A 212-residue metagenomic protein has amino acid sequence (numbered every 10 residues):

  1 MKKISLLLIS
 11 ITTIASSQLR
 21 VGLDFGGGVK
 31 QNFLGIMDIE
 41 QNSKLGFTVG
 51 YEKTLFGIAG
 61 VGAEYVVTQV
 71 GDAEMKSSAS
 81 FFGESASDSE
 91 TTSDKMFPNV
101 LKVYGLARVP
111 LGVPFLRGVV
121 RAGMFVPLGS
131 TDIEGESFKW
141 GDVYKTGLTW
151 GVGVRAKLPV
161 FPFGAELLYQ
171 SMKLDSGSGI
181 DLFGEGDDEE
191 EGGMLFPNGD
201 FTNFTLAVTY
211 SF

Functional and structural regions predicted by a protein language model:
M1-Q18: Cleavable N-terminal export/targeting peptides
S16-V61, Y65-V67, E74-M75, N203-T205 (+1 more regions): Short glycine/proline- and aromatic-enriched beta-strand/turn motifs that initiate or cap beta-hairpins
L19-L23, F47, G57-A63, L101-V103 (+4 more regions): Transmembrane beta-strands of outer-membrane beta-barrel proteins
L23-Q31, K53, Y65-G71, N99 (+5 more regions): Transmembrane beta-strands of outer-membrane beta-barrel pores
V29-Q41, D72-F82, S87-D88, L128-W140 (+1 more regions): Outer-membrane beta-barrel translocator domains and adjoining extracellular loop/strand segments of Gram-negative
G35-I39, Y51, S89-K95, F138-D142 (+1 more regions): Outer-membrane beta-barrel proteins
Q41-F47, G57, Q69, K95-L101 (+2 more regions): Residues that define the transmembrane beta-barrel architecture of outer-membrane proteins
V70-E84, W150, R155-F212: Predominantly the C-terminal beta-signal and adjacent terminal strand-loop region of outer-membrane beta-barrel
